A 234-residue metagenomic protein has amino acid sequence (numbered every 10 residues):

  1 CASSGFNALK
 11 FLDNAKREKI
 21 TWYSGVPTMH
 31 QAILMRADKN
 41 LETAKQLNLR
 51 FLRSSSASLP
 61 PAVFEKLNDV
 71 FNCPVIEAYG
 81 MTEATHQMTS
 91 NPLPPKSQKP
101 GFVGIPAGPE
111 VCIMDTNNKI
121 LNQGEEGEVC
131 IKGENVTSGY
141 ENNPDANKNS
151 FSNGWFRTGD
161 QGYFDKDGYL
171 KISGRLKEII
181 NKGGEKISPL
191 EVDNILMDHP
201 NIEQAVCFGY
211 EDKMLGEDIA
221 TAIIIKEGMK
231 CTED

Functional and structural regions predicted by a protein language model:
C1-E18, I187-V192: ATP-dependent adenylate-forming carboxylate-activation enzymes
S4, E18, A37, F71 (+1 more regions): Structural motif
L12, I20-G25, L34-Q98, E110-C112 (+1 more regions): Gly/Ser/Thr-rich phosphate-binding loop
Y23, G133, S138-G139, Q161-D234: AMP-binding/adenylate-forming catalytic core of the ANL superfamily
T28-H30, L59, V136: Alpha-helix capping/helix-boundary segments
S56, G80, G104, D160 (+1 more regions): Active-site glycine-centered loops adjacent to acidic/histidine catalytic or metal-binding residues that shape
I105-G108, K119-S150, E185-I187: Conserved ATP/PPi-binding loop(s) of AMP-dependent carboxylate-activating enzymes
C112-C130, Y163-D167, M229-E233: Conserved beta-loop-beta connector loops within the AMP-binding
